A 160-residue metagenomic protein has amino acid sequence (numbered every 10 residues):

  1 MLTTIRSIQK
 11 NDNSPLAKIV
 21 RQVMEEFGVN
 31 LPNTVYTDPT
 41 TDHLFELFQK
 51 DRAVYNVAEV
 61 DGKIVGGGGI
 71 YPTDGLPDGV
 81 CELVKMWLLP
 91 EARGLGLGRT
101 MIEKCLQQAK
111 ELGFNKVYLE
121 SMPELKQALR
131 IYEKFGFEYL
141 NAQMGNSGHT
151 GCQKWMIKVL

Functional and structural regions predicted by a protein language model:
L2, Q22, N115-Y118, M122-L160: C-terminal "cap" of GNAT-fold acetyltransferases
T3, S7-E91, I102-K104, Q108 (+2 more regions): Acetyl-CoA-dependent GNAT
N11, L112, E120: Residue-level signal for short amphipathic helical patches enriched in basic/charged and nearby hydrophobic residues
D78, G96, Q127: Residues that form or flank phosphate/diphosphate-binding pockets in enzymes that use nucleotide phosphates
L89-E91, L95, P123-E124: Active-site acidic-Proline motif in GNAT/NAT acetyltransferases
L95, E111-N115: Short coil/turn segments at alpha/beta junctions that flank glycine-rich nucleotide-binding fingerprints
